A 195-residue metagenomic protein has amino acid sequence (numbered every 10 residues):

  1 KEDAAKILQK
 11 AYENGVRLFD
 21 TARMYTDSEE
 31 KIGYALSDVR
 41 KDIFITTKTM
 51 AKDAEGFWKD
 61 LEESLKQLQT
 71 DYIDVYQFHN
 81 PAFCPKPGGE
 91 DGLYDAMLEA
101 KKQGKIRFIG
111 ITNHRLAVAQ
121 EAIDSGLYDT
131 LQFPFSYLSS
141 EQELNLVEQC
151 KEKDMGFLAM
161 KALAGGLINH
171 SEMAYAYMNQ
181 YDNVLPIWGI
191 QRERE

Functional and structural regions predicted by a protein language model:
K1-A11, A54-Q69, N113-I123, H170-Y175: Short, acidic/polar
K1-I43: N-terminal binding-site loop/beta-alpha segment at the start of enzyme catalytic domains that lines or forms
E13, I32-K41, E62-D71, I123-G126 (+1 more regions): Acidic (Asp/Glu)-rich catalytic clusters
E13-V16, T70-I73, I106, Y128 (+1 more regions): A structural motif
D27-I32, A54, L116-Q120, E143: Short, well-ordered alpha-helical microsegments
D42-D53, V75-P81: A short, structured active-site edge motif that brings together acidic residues
L65-P85: Active-site groove signature of glycoside hydrolases
N80-E195: Beta/alpha (TIM)-barrel catalytic core signal, keyed to glycine-rich beta->alpha loops juxtaposed to Asp/Glu that bind
